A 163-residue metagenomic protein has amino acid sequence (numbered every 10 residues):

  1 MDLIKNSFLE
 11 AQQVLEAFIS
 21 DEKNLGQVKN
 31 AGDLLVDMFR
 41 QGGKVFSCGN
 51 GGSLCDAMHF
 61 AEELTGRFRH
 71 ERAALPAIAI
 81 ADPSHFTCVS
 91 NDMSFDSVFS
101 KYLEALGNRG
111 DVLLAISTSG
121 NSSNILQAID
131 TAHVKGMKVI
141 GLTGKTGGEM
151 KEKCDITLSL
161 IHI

Functional and structural regions predicted by a protein language model:
M1-K23: Generic N-terminal amphipathic, Lys/Arg-enriched alpha-helix
S20-Q41: A short, well-structured juxtamembrane/interface segment
L34-G107: Glycine-rich, small/polar surface segments that engage phosphate groups of diverse ligands
S53-M58, N121-A128, M150: Short glycine/serine/threonine-rich phosphate/pyrophosphate-binding segments that cradle anionic phosphate groups
I129-H133: Surface-exposed amphipathic alpha-helices with a cationic face
K135-G141: Short beta-strand/loop segments at the ligand-binding rim of alpha/beta enzyme cores
L142-C154: Short, glycine/polar-rich helix-capping loops at beta-to-alpha or helix-loop-helix junctions that flank or form
I161-I163: Conserved small/polar residues in nucleotide/adenosyl-binding loops
